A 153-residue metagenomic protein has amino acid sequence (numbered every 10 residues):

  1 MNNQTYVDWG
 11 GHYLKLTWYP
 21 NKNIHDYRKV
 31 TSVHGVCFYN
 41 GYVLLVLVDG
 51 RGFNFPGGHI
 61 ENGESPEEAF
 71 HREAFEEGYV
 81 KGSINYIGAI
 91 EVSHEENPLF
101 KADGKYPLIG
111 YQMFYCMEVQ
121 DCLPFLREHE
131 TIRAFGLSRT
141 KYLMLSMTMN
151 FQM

Functional and structural regions predicted by a protein language model:
M1-H34: Acidic, metal-coordinating catalytic segment for phosphate/diphosphate chemistry, firing primarily on the Nudix
K29, P107-Y111, E128: A short, structural micro-pattern
G35, Y86, Y115-M117: A structural signal for short, well-ordered beta-strand segments
F38-E76, V80-K81: Conserved Nudix-box catalytic region and its N-terminal flanking loop in Nudix hydrolases and closely related
V43, D121-L126: Short helix-loop capping/hinge motifs at secondary-structure junctions, enriched in acidic/polar residues
V80-I90: A short coil-to-beta-strand element that immediately follows conserved catalytic motifs
V92-L123: Active-site-adjacent beta-strand/loop module that shapes the phosphate/pyrophosphate-binding cleft
M113-C116, F125-M153: NUDIX/MutT-family hydrolases
